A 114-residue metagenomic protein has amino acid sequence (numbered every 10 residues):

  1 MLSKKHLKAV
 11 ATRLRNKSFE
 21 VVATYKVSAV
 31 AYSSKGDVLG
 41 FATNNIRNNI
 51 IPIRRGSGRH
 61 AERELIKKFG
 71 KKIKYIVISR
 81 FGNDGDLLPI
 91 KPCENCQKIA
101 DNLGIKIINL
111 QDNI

Functional and structural regions predicted by a protein language model:
M1-I114: Zinc-dependent deaminase catalytic domain
